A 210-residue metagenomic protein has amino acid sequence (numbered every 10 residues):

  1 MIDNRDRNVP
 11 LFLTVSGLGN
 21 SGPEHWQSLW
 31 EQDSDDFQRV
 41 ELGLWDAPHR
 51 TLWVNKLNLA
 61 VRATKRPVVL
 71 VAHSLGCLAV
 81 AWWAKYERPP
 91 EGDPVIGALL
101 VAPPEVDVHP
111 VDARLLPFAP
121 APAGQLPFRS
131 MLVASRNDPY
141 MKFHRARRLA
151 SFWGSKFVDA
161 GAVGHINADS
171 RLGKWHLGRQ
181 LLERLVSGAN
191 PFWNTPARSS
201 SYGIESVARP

Functional and structural regions predicted by a protein language model:
I2-R66, P191-W193, S201-S206: Active-site catalytic motif of lipid deacylating hydrolases and related acyltransferases
L13-G17, H73, A134: The conserved beta1-alpha1 loop
G17, E41-W45, A98-V108: Active-site nucleophile loop of the alpha/beta-hydrolase fold
G22, H109, P139-R145: Conserved alpha/beta-hydrolase "acid-adjacent" motif
L70-A81: Gly/Ala-rich beta-loop-alpha elbow adjacent to hydrolase catalytic centers
W82-G97: Conserved hydrolase catalytic core segment
L126-P127, M131-A134, D138: Short beta-strand/loop motif that positions the catalytic acidic residue of the alpha/beta-hydrolase fold
S155-P210: C-terminal catalytic histidine-bearing segment of alpha/beta-hydrolase fold enzymes
